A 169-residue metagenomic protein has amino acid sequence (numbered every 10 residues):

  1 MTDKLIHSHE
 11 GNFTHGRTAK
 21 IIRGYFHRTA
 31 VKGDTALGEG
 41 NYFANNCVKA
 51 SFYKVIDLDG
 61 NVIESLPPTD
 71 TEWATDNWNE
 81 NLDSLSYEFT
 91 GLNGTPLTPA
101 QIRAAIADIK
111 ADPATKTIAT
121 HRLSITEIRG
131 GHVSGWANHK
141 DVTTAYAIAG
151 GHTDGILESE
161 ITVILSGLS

Functional and structural regions predicted by a protein language model:
M1-N81, A147: N-terminal catalytic cores of peptidoglycan-degrading enzymes
M1-T18, N93-S169: Basic/polar, cationic surfaces and motifs that engage anionic cell-wall and phosphate/carboxylate ligands
R23, S84-S86, G135-A137: Structural preference for beta-strand elements that scaffold enzyme active sites
T29-A30, D83-T95, D141: Cell-envelope and extracellular/periplasmic
I56-G60, L85, K116-T120: Short C-terminal domain-edge/linker segments immediately following a structured domain
V62-L66, F89, W136: Long, contiguous hydrophobic alpha-helical segments, chiefly transmembrane helices and signal peptides
N77-S86, E158-T162, S166: A structural motif
